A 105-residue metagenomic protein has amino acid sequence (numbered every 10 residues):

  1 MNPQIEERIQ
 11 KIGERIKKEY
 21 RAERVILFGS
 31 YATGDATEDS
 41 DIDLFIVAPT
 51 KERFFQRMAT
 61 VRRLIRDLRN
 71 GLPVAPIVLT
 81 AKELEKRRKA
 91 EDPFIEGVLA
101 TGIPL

Functional and structural regions predicted by a protein language model:
M1-R24, T33-E38, A48-L105: Catalytic core of pol beta-like nucleotidyltransferases
S30: Conserved H-loop
D43-V47: Short beta-strand->loop micro-motif that forms the acidic, two-metal-ion catalytic signature in nucleotide-processing
